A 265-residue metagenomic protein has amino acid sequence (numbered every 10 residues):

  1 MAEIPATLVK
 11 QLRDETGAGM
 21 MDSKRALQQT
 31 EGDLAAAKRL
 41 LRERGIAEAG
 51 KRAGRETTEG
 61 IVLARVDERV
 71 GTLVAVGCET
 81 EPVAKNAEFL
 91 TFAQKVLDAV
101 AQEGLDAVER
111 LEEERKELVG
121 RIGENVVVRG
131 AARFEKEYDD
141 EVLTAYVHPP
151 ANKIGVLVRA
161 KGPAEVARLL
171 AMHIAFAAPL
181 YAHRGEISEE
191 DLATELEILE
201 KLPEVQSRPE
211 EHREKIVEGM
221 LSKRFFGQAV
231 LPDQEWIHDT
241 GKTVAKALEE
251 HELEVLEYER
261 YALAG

Functional and structural regions predicted by a protein language model:
A2-G265: N-terminal assembly/interaction segments in proteins that build large macromolecular machines
